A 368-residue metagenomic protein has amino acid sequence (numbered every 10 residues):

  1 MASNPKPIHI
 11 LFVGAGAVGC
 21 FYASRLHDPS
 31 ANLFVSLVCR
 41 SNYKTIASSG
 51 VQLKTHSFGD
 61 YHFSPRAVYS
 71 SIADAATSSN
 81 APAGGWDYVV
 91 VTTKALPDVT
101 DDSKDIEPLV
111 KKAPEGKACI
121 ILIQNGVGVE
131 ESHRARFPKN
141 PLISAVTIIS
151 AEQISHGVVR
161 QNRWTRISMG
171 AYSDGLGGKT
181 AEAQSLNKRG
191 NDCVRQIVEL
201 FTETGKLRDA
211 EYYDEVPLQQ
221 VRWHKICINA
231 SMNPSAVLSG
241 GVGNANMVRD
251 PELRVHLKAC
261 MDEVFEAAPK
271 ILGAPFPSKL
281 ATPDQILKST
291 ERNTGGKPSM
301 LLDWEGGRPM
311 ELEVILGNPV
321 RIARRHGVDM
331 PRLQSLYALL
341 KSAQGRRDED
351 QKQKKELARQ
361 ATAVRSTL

Functional and structural regions predicted by a protein language model:
M1-S64, A81, L200-E203: NAD(P)+-binding Rossmann beta1-loop-alpha1 motif at the extreme N-terminus of oxidoreductases
A2-P7, L33, A73-N80, N246 (+1 more regions): NAD(P)-dependent Rossmann-like dehydrogenase/reductase catalytic/cofactor-binding core
K6-I8, D87, A118, T165: Nucleotide donor/acceptor-binding cores
L11, F34-S36, I121, I143 (+1 more regions): A structural signal for isolated positions on well-ordered beta-strands in alpha/beta enzyme cores
Y22, L26, I46, D102-I106 (+3 more regions): Hydrophobic packing residues within well-ordered alpha-helices of enzyme cores
C39, N125-G126, L316: Helix N-cap/beta->alpha junction signal
S64-R160: Rossmann-like NAD(P)(H) cofactor-binding subdomain of soluble oxidoreductases
P108-A113, A135-P141, I154-S278: Internal alpha-helical scaffold of NAD(P)-dependent oxidoreductase catalytic cores
